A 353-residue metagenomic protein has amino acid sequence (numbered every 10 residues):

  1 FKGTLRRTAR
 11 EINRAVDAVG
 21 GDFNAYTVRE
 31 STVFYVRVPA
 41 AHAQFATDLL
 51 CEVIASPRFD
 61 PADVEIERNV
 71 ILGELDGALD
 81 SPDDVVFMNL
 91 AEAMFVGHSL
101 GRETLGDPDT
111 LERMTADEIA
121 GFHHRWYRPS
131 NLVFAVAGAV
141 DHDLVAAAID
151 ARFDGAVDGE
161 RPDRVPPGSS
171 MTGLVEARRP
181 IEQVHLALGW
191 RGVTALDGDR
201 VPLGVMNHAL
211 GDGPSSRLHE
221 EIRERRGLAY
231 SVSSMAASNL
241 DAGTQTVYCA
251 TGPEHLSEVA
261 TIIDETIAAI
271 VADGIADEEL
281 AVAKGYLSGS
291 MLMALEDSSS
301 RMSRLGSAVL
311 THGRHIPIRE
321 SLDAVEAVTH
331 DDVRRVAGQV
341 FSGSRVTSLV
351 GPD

Functional and structural regions predicted by a protein language model:
F1-T8: Catalytic Zn2+-binding segment of zinc metalloproteases
A9-P167, E176, V193-T194, P202 (+2 more regions): Charge-rich, well-structured scaffold segments of protease-associated domains
G173-R179: Short amphipathic
L218-E221: Periplasmic-binding protein-like
